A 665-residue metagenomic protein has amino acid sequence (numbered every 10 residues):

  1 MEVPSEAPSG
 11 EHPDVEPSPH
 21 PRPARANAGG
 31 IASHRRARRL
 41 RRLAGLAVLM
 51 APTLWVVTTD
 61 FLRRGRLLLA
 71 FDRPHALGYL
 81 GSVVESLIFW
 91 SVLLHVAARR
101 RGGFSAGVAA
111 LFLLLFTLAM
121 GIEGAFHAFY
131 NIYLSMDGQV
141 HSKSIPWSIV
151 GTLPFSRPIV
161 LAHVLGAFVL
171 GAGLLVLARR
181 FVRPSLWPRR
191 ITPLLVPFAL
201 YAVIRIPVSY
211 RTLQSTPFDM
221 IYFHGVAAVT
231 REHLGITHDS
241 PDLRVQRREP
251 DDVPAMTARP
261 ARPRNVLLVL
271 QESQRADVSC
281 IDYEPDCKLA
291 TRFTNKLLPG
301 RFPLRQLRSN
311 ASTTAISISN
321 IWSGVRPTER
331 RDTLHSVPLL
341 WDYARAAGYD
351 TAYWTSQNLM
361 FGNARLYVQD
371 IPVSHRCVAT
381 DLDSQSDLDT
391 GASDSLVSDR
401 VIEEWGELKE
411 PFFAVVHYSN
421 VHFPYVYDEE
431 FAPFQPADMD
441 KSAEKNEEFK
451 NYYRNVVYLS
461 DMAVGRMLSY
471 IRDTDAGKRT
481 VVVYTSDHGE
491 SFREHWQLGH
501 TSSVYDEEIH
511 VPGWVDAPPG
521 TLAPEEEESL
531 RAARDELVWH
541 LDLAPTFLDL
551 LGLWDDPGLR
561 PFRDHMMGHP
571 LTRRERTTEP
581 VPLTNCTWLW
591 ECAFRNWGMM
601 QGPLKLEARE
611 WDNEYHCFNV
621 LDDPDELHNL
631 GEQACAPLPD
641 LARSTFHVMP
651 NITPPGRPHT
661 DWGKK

Functional and structural regions predicted by a protein language model:
V3-P4, H12, R22-M220: Transmembrane and membrane-interface helices of multi-pass, inner-membrane envelope-modifying transferases
A70-Y79, E329-R331, Q385-D389, E447-V457 (+5 more regions): Active-site rim elements
L200-L268, S273-D440, L551, G568: Active-site-proximal alpha/beta segments of enzymes that process anionic O-linked groups
R248-A258, S398-G406, A437-V481: A long, amphipathic alpha-helix that forms part of the scaffold/cap immediately adjacent to metal-dependent active
D282-E284, K288-L289, R472-E528: Histidine-centered active-site microenvironments of extracellular/periplasmic hydrolases and transferases
L304, A311-W322, K441, G499-R576: Substrate-binding rim/cap in mid-to-C-terminal beta-strand-loop elements of soluble/periplasmic
E490-E494, D549-H616, V620: C-terminal cap/loop subdomain of S1 sulfatases and analogous C-terminal strand-loop tails that border
D555, M599-K665: C-terminal accessory region downstream of the catalytic core in glycan-modifying enzymes
